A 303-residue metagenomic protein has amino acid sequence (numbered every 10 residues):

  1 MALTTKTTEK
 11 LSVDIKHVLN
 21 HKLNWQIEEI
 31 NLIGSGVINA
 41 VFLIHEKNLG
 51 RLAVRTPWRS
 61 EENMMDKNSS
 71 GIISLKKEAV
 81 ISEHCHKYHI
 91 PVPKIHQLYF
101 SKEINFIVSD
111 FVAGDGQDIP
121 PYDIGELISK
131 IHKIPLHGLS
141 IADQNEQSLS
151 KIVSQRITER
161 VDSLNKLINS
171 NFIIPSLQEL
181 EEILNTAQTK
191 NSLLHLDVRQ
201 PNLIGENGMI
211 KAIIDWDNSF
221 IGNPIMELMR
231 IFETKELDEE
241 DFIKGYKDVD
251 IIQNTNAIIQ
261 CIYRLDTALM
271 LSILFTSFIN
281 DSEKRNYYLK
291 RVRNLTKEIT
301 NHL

Functional and structural regions predicted by a protein language model:
M1-K10: A short, highly charged nucleic-acid-interacting micro-segment common to nuclease and nuclease-linked defense proteins
L3, L271-L303: ATP/Mg2+ or Mg2+-diphosphate-binding catalytic cores that bind nucleotide phosphates or diphosphates via glycine-rich
K10-Q26, I134-L196, D248, Y288-L303: An alpha-helical support segment within catalytic cores of ATP-dependent transferases
N31-I38, F42-S148, Q188: ATP-binding pocket architecture of kinase catalytic cores
R55-T56, H96-Q97, L193-L196, I214 (+2 more regions): Short beta-strand segments
E159-S163, R199, R230, M270-S282: A short secondary-structure junction motif
S192-L193, R199-Q200, I204-A257: Active-site Asp-x-Gly
Q260-I273: Hydrophobic alpha-helical segments that form the core of small-molecule binding pockets and/or dimer interfaces
